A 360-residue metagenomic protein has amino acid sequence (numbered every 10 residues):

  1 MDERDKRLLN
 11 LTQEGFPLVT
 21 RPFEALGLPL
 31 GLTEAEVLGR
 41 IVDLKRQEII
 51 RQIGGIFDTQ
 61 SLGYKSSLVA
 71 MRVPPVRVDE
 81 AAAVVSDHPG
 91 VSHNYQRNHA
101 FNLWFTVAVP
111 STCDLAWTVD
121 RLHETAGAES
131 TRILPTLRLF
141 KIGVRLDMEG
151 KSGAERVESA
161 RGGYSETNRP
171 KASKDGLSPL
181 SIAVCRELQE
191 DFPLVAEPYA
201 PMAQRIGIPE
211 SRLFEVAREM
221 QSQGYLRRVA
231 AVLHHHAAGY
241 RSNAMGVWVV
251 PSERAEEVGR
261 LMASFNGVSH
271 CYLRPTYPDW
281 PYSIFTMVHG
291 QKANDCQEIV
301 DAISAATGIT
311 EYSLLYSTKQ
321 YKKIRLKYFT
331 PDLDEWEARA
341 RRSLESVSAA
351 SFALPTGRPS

Functional and structural regions predicted by a protein language model:
M1-S360: A compositional/biophysical signature of low hydrophobicity enriched in polar/charged and small residues
